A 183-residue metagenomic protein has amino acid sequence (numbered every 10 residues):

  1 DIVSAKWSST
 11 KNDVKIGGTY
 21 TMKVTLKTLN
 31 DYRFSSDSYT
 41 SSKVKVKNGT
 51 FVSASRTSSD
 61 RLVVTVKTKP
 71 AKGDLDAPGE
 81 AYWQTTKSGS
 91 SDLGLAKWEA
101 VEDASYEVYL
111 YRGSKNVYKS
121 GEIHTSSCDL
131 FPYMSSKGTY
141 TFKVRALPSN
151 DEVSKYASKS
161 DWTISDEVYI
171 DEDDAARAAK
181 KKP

Functional and structural regions predicted by a protein language model:
I2-Y20: Serine/threonine-rich, repeat-prone extracellular segments and beta-strand-based repeat modules of secreted/surface
T19-T50, D151-E152: Surface-exposed interfaces of beta-sheet-rich extracellular modules
K45-F51, Y109-Y118, S149-D151: Change "in extracellular beta-sheet-rich domains … of secreted and cell-surface proteins" to "in beta-sheet-rich domains
G73-K87, K181: Proline-enriched interdomain boundary motifs that mark the N-terminal boundary and often initiate the first structured
D92-D103: Conserved aromatic anchor
E107-S136: Recognizes extended acidic, P/S/T-rich segments that occur within or adjacent to Ig-like beta-sandwich modules
P132-S158: Beta-strand-rich modules
S149-A176: Extracellular fibronectin type III
